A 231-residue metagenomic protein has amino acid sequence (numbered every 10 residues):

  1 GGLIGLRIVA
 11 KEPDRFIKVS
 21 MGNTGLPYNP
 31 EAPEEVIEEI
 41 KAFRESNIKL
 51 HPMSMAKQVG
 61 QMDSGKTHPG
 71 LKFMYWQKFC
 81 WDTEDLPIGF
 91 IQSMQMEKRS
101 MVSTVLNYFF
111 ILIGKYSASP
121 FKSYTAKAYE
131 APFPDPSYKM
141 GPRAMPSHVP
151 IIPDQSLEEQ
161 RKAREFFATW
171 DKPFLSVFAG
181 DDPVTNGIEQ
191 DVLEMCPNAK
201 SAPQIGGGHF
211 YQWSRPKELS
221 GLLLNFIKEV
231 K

Functional and structural regions predicted by a protein language model:
L3-K200: Flexible "cap/lid" subdomain of the alpha/beta-hydrolase fold that forms the substrate-access gate
P197-K231: Catalytic active-site module of serine/aspartate enzymes centered on a nucleophile-bearing elbow/loop
